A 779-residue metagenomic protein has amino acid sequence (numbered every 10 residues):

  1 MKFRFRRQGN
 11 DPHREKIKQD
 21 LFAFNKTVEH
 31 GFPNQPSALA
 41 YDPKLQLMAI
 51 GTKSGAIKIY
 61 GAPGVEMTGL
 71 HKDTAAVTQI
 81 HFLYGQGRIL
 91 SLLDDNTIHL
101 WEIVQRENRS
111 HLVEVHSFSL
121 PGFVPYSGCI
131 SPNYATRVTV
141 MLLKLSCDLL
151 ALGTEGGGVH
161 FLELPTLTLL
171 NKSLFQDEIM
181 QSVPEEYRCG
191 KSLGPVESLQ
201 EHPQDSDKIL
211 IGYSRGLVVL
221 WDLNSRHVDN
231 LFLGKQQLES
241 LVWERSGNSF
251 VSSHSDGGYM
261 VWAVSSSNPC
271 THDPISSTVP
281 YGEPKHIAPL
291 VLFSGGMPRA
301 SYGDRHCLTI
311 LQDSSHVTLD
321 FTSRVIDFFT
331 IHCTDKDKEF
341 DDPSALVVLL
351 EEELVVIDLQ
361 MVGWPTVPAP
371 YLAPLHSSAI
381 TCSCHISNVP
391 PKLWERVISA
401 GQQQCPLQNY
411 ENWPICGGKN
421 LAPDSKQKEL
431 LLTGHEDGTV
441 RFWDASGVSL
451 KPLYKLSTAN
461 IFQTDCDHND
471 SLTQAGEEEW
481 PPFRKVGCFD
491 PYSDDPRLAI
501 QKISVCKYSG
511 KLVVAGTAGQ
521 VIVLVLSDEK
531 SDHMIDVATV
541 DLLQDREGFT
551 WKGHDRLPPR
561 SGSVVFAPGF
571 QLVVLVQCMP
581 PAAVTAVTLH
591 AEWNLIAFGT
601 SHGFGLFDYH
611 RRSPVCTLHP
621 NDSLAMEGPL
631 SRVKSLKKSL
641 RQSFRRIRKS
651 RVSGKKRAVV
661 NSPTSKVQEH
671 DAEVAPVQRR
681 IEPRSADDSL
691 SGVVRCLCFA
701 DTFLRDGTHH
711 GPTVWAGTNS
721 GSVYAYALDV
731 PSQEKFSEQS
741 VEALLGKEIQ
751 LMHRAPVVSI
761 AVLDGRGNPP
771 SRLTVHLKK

Functional and structural regions predicted by a protein language model:
M1-E15, L630-S650, K655-S665: Sequence/structural signature of beta-propeller modules and their immediately flanking N-terminal secretory/stalk
M1-K58, M67-L70: N-terminal alpha-helical scaffolding segments that mark the starts of alpha-solenoid/helical-repeat architectures
E15-N25, I59-T68, L100-F123, G156-C189 (+12 more regions): Per-blade loop-tip surfaces of WD-repeat and WD-like beta-propellers in eukaryotic adaptors/scaffolds
H30-A40, A75-F82, S119-L143, Q181-H202 (+15 more regions): Canonical WD40 repeat/beta-propeller blade segments in eukaryotic WD-repeat proteins
L45-A49, M67, Q86-L90, H99 (+15 more regions): Structural hallmark of WD40 beta-propellers
S54-G55, D95-I98, G156-G157, R215-G216 (+8 more regions): Short coil/turn segments within WD40 beta-propeller repeats
D273-H376, A591, H602-G603, H710-T713 (+2 more regions): Non-catalytic interaction/regulatory modules that flank or connect domains
Q312-H316, D320, T330-D337, D341 (+10 more regions): Extended amphipathic alpha-helical scaffold segments
